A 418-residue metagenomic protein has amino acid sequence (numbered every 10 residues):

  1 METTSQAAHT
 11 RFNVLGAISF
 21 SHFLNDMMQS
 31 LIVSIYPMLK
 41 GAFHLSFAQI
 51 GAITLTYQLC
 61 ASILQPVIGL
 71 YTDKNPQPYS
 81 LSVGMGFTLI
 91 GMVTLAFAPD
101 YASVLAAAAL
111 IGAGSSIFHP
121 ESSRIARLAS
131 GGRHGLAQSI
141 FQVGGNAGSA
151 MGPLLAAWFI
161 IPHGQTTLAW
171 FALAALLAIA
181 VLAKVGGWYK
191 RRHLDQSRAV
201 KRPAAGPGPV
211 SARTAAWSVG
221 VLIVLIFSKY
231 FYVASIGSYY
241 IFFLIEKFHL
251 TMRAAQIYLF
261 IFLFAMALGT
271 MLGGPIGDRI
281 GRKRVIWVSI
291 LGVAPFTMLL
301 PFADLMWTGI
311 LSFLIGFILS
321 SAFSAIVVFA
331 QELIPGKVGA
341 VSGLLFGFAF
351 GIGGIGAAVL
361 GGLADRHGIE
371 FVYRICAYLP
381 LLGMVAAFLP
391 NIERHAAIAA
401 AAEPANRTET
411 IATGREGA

Functional and structural regions predicted by a protein language model:
S30, Q58-P66, S149-A150, L263-M271 (+1 more regions): Residue-level signature of mid-helix packing/kink "hotspots" within the transmembrane helices of 12-pass Major
I32-V33, A215-L263, A267: Extracytoplasmic gate region of multi-pass secondary transporters
H44, P76, F97-A102, G131 (+3 more regions): Helix-breaking motifs and short loop linkers at transmembrane-helix boundaries and internal kinks in secondary membrane
I63-A102: Conserved MFS/SLC helix-loop-helix module at the cytosolic interface between two early adjacent transmembrane helices
Y79-T94, R284-M298, A377: Structural signature of the two symmetry-related core transmembrane helices
A107-G144: Cytoplasmic helix-loop-helix junction between adjacent transmembrane helices in 12-TM secondary transporters
F141-R191: Helix-loop-helix hairpin linking two adjacent transmembrane segments in secondary transporters
G277-I326: C-terminal transmembrane helical hairpin of 12-TM major facilitator-type secondary transporters
